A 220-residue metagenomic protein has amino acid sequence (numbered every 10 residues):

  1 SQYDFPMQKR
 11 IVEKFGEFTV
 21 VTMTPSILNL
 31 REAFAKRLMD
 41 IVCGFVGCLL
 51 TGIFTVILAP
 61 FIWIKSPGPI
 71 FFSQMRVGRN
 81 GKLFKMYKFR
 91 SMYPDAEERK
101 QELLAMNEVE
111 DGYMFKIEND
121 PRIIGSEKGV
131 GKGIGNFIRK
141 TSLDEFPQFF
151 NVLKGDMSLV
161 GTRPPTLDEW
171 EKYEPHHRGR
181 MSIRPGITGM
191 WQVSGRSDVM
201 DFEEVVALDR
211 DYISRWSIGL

Functional and structural regions predicted by a protein language model:
S1, D144-V152, V193-V199: Hydrophobic alpha-helical segments characteristic of transmembrane helices
S1-G52, Y212, L220: N-terminal hydrophobic signal-anchor/signal peptide
Y3, Q8-V12, F72-V130, T188-D209: Short, glycine-rich, amphipathic interfacial segments at transmembrane boundaries or analogous
F18-V21, E32, K36-M39, D120-I124 (+4 more regions): Alpha-helical membrane and juxtamembrane elements of multi-pass inner-membrane transport and channel proteins
P25-I27, E118, D168, K172-L220: C-terminal terminal-structure detector
R31-R99, N151, L220: A hydrophobic, helix-centered structural microdomain
E110-R184: A short, structured surface patch at a secondary-structure boundary
